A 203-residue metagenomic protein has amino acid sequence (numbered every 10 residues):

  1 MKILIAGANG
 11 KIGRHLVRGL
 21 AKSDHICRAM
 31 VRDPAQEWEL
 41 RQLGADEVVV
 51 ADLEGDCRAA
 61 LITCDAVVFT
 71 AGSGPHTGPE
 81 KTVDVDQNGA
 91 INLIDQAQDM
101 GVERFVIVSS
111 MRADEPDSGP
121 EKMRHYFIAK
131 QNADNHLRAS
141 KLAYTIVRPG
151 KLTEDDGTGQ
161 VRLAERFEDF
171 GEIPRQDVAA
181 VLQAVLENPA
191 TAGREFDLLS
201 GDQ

Functional and structural regions predicted by a protein language model:
M1-H25: N-terminal Rossmann NAD(P)H-binding glycine-rich loop of SDR-like oxidoreductase domains
K2, D65-A66, R104: Structural motif
A6, I26-M30, P34, G74-T77 (+3 more regions): Conserved Rossmann-fold NAD(P)-dependent oxidoreductase catalytic core, especially the SDR/UDP-sugar
I12, V67, L137, V147 (+2 more regions): Non-catalytic, hydrophobic alpha-helical segments
S23, L43, S140: Conserved dinucleotide-binding and phosphotransfer motif residues
A29-N92, Q96-D99, L186-E187: NAD(P)H-binding glycine-rich loop region in Rossmannoid oxidoreductase-like domains and their noncatalytic homologs
V31, R148-T153: Conserved SDR Rossmann-fold cofactor-binding beta-strand/turn motif
E154-Q203: Active-site-lining helix/loop region of Rossmann-like oxidoreductase modules
